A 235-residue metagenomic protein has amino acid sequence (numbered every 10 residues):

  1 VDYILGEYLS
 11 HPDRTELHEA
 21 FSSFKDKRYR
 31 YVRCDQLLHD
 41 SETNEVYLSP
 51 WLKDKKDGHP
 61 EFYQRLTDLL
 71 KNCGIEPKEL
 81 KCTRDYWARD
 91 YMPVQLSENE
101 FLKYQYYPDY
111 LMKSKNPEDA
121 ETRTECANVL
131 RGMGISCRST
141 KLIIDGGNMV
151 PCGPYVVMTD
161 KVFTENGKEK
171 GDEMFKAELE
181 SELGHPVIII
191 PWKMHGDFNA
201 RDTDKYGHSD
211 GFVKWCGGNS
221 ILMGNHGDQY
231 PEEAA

Functional and structural regions predicted by a protein language model:
V1-A235: The feature marks the mature, well-folded catalytic cores of soluble enzymes
